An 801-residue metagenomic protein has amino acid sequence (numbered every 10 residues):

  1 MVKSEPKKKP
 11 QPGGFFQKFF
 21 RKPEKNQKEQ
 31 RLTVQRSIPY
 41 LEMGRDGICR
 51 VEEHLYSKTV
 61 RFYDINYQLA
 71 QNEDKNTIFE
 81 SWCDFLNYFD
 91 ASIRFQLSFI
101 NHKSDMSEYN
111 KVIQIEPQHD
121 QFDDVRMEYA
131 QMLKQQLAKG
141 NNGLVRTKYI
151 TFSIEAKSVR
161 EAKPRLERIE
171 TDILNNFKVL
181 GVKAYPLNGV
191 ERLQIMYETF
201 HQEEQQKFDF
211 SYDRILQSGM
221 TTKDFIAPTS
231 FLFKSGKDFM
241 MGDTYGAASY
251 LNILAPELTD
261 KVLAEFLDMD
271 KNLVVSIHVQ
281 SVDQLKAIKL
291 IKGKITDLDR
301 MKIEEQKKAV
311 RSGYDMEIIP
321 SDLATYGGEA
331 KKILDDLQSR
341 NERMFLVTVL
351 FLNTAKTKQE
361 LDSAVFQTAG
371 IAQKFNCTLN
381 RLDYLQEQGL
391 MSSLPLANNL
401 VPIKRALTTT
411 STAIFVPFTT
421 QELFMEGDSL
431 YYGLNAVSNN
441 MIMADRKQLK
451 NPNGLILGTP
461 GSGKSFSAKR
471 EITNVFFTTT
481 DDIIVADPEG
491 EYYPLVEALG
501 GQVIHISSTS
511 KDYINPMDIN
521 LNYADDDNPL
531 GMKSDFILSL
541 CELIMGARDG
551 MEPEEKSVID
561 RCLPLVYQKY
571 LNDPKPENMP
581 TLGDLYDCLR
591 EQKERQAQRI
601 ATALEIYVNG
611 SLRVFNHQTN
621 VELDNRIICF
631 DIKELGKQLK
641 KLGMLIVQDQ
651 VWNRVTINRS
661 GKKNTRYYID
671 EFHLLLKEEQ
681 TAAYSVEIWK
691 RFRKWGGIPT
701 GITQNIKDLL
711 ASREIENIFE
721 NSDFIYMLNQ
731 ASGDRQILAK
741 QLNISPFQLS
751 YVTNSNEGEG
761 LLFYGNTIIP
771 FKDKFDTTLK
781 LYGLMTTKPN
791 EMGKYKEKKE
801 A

Functional and structural regions predicted by a protein language model:
V2-F418: Extended, folded cores of ATP/NTP-driven motor/assembly subunits in large transport and secretion machines
I65, N72-A91, S98, H102 (+12 more regions): P-loop NTPase motor domains
I456: Hydrophobic anchor at the beta1->P-loop junction of P-loop NTPases
T459: P-loop (Walker A) phosphate-binding loop of NTP-binding proteins
S462-N515: Walker A/P-loop NTP-binding active-site region of P-loop NTPases, recognizing the glycine-rich GxxxxGKT/S
I483-A486, C629, R666, F692 (+2 more regions): Structural recognition of the conserved hydrophobic beta-strand(s) that form the central parallel beta-sheet of P-loop
G500-I504, E714-M727: A short helix-turn-beta junction within AAA+ P-loop NTPase domains corresponding to the substrate/partner-engaging
L742-E797: Conserved P-loop NTPase
